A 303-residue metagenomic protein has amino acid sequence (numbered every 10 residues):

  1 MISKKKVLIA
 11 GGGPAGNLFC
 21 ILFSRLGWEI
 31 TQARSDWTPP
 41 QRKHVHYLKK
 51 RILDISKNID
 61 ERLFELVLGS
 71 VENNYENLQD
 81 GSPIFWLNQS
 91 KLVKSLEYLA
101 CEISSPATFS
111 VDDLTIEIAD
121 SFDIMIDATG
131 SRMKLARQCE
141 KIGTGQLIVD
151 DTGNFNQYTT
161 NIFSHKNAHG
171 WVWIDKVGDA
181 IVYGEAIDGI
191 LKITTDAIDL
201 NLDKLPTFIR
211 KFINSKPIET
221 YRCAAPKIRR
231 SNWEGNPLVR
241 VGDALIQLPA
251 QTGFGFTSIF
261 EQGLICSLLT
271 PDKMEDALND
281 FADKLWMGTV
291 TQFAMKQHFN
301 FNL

Functional and structural regions predicted by a protein language model:
M1-K6, R25-L26, T115: Extreme N-terminal leader/targeting segments of oxidoreductases
I2, K50-I148: Conserved N-terminal helical subregion
L8, G12-E72, I84: Glycine-rich FAD cofactor-binding loop and adjacent beta-loop-alpha segment at the N-terminus of flavoprotein
A10, A33, I126, V241-D243: Active-site flanking residues adjacent to catalytic metal/cofactor-binding acidic residues
A128-I209, T220: Conserved FAD-binding catalytic core of PHBH/FMO-like flavoproteins
I187-I265, P271-E275: FAD/FMN-dependent oxidoreductases across multiple families
F212, T252, L268-L303: C-terminal helical "tail/cap" subdomain of flavin- and related membrane-associated enzymes
